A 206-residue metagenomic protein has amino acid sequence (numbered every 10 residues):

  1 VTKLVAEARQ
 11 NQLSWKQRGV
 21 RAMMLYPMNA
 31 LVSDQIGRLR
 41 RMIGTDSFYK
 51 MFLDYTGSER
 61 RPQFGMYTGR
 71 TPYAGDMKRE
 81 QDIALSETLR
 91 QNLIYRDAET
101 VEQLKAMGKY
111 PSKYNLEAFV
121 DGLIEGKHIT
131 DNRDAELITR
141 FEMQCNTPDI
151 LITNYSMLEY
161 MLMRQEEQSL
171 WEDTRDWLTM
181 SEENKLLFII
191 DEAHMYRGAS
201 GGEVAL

Functional and structural regions predicted by a protein language model:
V1-A6, I36, G202-A205: Motif I (Walker A/P-loop) of helicase-class P-loop NTPases
V1-Q12, T174-T179: Structured alpha-helical segments in the cores of large, soluble enzyme domains
R9-G19, Y26, A30-L151, Y155-E172: A substrate-engagement module of RecA-like helicase motors
G19-M28, E142, K185-R197: Glycine- and acidic
L151, S156-L162, E166-L206: SF2 helicase catalytic motif II
